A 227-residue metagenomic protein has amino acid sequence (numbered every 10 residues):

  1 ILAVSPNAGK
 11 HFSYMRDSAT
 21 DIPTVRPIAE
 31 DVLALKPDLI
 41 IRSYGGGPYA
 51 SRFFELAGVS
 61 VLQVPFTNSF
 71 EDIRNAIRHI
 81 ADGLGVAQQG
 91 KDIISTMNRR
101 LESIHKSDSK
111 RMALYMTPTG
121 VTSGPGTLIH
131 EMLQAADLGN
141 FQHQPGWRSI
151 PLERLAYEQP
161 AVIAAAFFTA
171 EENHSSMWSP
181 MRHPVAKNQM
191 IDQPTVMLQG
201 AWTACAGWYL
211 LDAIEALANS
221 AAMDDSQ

Functional and structural regions predicted by a protein language model:
I1-L35, L39-Y49, Q144: A short, structured surface patch at a secondary-structure boundary
P6, G45, P118, P160 (+1 more regions): Flexible loop residues that form catalytic and substrate-binding hotspots at small-molecule/glycan-binding clefts
N7-F12, S18, S123-R148: Alpha-helical, coiled-coil/dimerization segments enriched in small aliphatic residues
G9-Y14, V121-P125, A165, E172-N173 (+1 more regions): Short, solvent-exposed loop/turn elements at domain surfaces
S13-D17, F54-E55, P184-D192: Short, conserved catalytic or adaptor-binding loops enriched in Gly and charged residues
A29-P37, P151-V162: Short helices/loops that flank or line small-molecule/ion binding pockets
L39, Y49-V121, G139-Q144, S149-P151 (+2 more regions): Extracytoplasmic substrate-binding proteins
G46-L56, A165-P180: A ligand-binding cleft/hinge motif common to bilobed small-molecule-binding domains
